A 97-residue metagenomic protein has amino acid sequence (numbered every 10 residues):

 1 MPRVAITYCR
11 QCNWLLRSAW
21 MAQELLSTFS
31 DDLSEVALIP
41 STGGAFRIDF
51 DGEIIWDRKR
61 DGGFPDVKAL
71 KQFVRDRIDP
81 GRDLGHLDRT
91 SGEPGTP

Functional and structural regions predicted by a protein language model:
M1-P97: Domain-level signature for proteins that mediate thiol-based redox and metal-cofactor handling
